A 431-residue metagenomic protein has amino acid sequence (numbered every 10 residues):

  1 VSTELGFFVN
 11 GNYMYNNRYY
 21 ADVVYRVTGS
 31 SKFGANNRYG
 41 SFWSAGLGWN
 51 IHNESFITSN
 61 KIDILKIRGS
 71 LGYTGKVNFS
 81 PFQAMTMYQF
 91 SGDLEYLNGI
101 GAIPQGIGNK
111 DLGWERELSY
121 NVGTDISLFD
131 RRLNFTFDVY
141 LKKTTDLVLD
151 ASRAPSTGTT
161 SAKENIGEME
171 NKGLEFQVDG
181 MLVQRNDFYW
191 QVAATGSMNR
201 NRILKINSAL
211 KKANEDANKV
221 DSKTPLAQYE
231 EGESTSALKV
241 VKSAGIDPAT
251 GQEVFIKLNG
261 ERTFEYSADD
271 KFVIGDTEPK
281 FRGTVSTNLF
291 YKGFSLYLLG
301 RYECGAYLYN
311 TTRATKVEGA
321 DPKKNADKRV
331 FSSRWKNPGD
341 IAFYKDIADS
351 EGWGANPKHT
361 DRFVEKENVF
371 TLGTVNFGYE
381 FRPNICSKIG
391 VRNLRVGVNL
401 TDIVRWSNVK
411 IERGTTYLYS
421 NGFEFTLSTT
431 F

Functional and structural regions predicted by a protein language model:
V1, I57-R116, N134-M169: Solvent-exposed loop/turn elements at secondary-structure boundaries
V1, Q83-I107, P155-A162, A213-P225 (+3 more regions): Surface-exposed loop/turn segments flanking beta-strands in extracellular/periplasmic regions
V1-Y20, L71, Q83, L97 (+5 more regions): Outer-membrane beta-barrel transmembrane domain signature of Gram-negative proteins, especially the mid-to-C-terminal
S2-N53, E117-Y120, L128-F135, V139-L149 (+7 more regions): Surface-exposed extracellular loop regions of Gram-negative outer-membrane beta-barrel proteins
S30, E303-V396, L400: Extracytoplasmic gating/loop element in the C-terminal half of outer-membrane beta-barrel translocons and assembly
G34-N37, S59, Y73-M87, L147-A151 (+4 more regions): Outer-membrane beta-barrel and related beta-rich outer-membrane complex signature in Gram-negative bacteria
E164, M181-T277: Conserved small-residue
I166-N171, D216-G251, S333-G339, P357-H359 (+2 more regions): C-terminal beta-signal and terminal closure region of outer-membrane beta-barrel proteins
